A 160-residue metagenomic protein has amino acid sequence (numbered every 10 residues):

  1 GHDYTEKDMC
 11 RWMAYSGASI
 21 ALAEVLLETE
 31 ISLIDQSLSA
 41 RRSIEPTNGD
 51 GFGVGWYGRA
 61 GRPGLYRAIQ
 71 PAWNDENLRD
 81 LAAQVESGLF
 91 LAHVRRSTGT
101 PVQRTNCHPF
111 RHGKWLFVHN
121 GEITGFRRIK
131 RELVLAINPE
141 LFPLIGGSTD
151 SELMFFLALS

Functional and structural regions predicted by a protein language model:
T5-Q70: Extreme N-terminus nucleophile/cap motif
C10, L116-G125: Conserved beta-strand-loop-short alpha-helix elements that form and flank the Mn2+/Mg2+-coordinating active site
G17-A18, H93-R96, N120: Fold-independent oxyanion-binding glycine-rich loops and adjacent beta-strand/coil segments at enzyme active sites
A23-E24, G64-L65, T100-V102, H119 (+1 more regions): Short helix/loop capping segments that flank catalytic or ligand/cofactor-binding pockets
Q36-S39, I69-L81, A92-G113, L133-P139: Short acidic (Asp/Glu) patches
F52-G53, L89-H93: A short, Trp-centered hydrophobic/proline-enriched beta-strand micro-motif
V54, G121, M154: Residue-level signal for inorganic ion chemistry
T124-S160: Short histidine
